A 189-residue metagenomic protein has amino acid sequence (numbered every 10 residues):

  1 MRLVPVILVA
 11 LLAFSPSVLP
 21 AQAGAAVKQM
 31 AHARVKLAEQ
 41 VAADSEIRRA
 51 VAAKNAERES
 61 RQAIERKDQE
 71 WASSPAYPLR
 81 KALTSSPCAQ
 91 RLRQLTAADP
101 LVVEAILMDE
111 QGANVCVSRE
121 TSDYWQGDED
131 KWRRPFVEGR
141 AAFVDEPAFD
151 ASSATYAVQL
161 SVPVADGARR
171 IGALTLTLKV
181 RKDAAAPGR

Functional and structural regions predicted by a protein language model:
P5-S15: Bacterial N-terminal signal peptides
P20-Y77, L101: Juxtamembrane extracytoplasmic/periplasmic/luminal helical "stalk" adjacent to the first N-terminal
A25, Q29-H32, L79-V103, L178-R189: Solvent-exposed, extracytoplasmic
Y77-L92, E120-A148: Extracytoplasmic/periplasmic sensor domains and loops in membrane signaling proteins
V102-E104, Q159-L160: Short loop/turn microsegments at loop-to-beta-strand junctions
E104-E110: Short hydrophobic alpha-helical segments used for membrane anchoring or interfacial signaling
N114-S118: Amphipathic coiled-coil signal-relay and dimerization helices
T155-G188: Conserved beta-strands of PAS-like sensory domains
